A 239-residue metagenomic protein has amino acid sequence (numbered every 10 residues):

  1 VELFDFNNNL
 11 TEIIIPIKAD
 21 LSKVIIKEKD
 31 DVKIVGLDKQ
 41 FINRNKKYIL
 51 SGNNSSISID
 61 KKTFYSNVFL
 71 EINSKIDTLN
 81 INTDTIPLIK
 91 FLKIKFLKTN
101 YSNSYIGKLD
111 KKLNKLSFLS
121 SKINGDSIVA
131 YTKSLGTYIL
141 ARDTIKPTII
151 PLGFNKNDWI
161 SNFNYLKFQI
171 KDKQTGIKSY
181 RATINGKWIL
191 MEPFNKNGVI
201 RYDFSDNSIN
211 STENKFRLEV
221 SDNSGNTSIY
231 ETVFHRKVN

Functional and structural regions predicted by a protein language model:
V1-K23, K171-N239: Long, low-complexity serine/threonine/glycine- and acidic-rich segments characteristic of extracellular
L21, D77-T78, T85, S127 (+1 more regions): Coil residues (strongly favoring Ser/Thr
I42-R44, Y65-D110: Proteolytic processing hotspots in large secreted/extracellular or virion-associated proteins and select intracellular
Y48, T144-T148: Proline-centered linker/hinge motifs at extracellular inter-domain junctions
D60, K93-L97, Y165-K173: Short edge beta-strand/loop segments characteristic of extracellular beta-sandwich folds
T85-P87, K156-N162: Short, solvent-exposed loop/linker segments at the N-terminal edge of repeated beta-sheet extracellular domains
K93-L97, D126-S134, V199-N207: Exposed aromatic-hydrophobic patches
K133-T137, F163, S211-K215: Extracellular Ig-like/FN3 beta-sandwich strand-entry sites
